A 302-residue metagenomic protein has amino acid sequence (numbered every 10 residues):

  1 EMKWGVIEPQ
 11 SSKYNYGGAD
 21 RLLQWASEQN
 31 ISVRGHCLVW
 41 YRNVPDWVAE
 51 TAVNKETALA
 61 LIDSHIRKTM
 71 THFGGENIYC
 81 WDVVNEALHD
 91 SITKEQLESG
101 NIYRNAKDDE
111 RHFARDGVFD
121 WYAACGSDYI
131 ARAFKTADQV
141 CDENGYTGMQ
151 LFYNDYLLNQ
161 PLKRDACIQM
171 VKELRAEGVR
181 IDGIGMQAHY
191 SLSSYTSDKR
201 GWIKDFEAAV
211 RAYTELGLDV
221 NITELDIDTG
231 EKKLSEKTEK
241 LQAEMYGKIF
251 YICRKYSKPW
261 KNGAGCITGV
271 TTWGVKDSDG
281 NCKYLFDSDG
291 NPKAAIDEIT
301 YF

Functional and structural regions predicted by a protein language model:
E1-S11, G17-F152, Y156-L158, L216-L218 (+1 more regions): Substrate-binding cleft and catalytic face of glycoside hydrolase catalytic domains, especially the flexible beta-alpha
K13-A19, A166-Q169, K199-A208: Charged helix-capping and loop-helix junction motifs
V44, M149-N159, M186-S197, T214-Y246 (+1 more regions): Active-site clefts of carbohydrate-active enzymes
A49-D63, T93-S99, N159-R175, E239-Y251 (+1 more regions): Short, electropositive alpha-helical surface patch
E95-R111, H189-A209, K232-L234: Substrate-binding surface in catalytic domains of secreted glycosidases
F113-I181, D205-L225, E244-Y256, D289-F302: Active-site neighborhood of glycoside hydrolase catalytic domains
